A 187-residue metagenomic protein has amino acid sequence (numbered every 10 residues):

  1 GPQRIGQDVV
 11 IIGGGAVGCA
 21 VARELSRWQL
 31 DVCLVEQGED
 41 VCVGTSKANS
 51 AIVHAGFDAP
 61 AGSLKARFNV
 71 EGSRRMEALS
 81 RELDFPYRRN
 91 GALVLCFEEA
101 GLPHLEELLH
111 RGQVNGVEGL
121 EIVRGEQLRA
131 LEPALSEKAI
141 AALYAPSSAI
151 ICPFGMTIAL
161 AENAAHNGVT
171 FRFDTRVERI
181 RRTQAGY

Functional and structural regions predicted by a protein language model:
P2-V17, C33: Beta1/beta-strand and adjacent pyrophosphate-binding region of the FAD-binding site in flavoprotein oxidoreductases
A22, S26, N163: Gly/Ala-rich phosphate-binding loop of Rossmann-like dinucleotide-binding domains, activating on the conserved
S26-K47: Glycine-rich FAD pyrophosphate-binding loop
L30, V117, V169: Short phosphate-binding/catalytic loops that engage adenosine nucleotides
G44-A51, L135: Short, flexible, mixed-charge acidic loops at enzyme active sites
A51-L131, I140: Dinucleotide-binding Rossmann-like beta1-alpha1 core, especially the glycine-rich loop that anchors the ADP
L143-Y187: Helical element adjacent to the flavin cofactor pocket in flavoenzyme catalytic cores
